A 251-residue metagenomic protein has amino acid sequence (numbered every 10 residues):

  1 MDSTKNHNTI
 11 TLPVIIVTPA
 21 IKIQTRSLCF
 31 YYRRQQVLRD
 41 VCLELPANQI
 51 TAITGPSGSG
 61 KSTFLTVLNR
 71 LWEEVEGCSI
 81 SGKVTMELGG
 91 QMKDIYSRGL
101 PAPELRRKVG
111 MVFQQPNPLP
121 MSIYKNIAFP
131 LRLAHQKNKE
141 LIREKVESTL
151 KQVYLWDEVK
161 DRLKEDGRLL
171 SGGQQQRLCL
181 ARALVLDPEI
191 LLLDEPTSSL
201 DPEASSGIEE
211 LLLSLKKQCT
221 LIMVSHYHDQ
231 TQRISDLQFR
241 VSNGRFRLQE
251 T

Functional and structural regions predicted by a protein language model:
T54-P56: The feature captures the beta-strand-to-loop junction immediately N-terminal to the Walker
K83-E104, K164: ABC ATPase NBD Q-loop/coupling interface
T85-G90, D94, E140-K160, L213: Conserved ABC ATPase "signature" region
K164-L170, Q174: Conserved ABC ATPase signature
D187: Conserved catalytic motifs of ABC-family nucleotide-binding domains
L191-D194: Catalytic Walker B motif of ABC-type/P-loop ATPase nucleotide-binding domains
S205-K217: Helical segment within the ABC ATPase nucleotide-binding domain
